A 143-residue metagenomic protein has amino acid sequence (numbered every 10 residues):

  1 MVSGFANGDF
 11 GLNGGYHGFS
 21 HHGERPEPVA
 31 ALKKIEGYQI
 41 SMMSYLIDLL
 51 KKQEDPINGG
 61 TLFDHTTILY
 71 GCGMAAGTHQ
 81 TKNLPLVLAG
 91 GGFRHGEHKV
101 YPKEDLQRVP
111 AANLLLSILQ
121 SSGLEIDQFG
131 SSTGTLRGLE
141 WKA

Functional and structural regions predicted by a protein language model:
M1-A143: Ligand-binding pockets and gating/stacking loops
